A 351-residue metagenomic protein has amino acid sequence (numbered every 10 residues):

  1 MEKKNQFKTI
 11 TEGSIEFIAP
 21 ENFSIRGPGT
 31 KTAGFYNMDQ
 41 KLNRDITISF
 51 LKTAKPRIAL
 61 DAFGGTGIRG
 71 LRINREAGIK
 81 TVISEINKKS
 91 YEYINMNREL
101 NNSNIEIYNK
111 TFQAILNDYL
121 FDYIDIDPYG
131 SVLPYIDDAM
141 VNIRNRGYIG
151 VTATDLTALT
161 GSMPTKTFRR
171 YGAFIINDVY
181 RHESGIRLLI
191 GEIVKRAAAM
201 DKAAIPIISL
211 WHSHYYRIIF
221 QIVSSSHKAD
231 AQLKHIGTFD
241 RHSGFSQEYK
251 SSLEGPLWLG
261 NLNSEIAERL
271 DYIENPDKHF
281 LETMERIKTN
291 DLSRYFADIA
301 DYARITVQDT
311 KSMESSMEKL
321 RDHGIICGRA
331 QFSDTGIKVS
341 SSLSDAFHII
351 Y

Functional and structural regions predicted by a protein language model:
M1-Y351: SAM-dependent transferase fold signal centered on methyltransferase-like domains, encompassing both Class I
